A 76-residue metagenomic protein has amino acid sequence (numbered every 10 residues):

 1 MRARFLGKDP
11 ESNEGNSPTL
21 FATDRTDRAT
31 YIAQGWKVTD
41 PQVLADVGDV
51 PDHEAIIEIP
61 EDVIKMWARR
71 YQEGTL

Functional and structural regions predicted by a protein language model:
M1-L6, D27-Y31, W67: N-terminal start-of-chain detector that recognizes signal peptides and the immediate post-cleavage beginning
M1-S17: Short, charged/polar N-terminal "headpieces" of proteins
R4-G7, F21, Q34, E58: Residues in well-ordered beta-strands of folded domains
P10, K37, V63: A broadly conserved detector of short glycine/acidic/proline-rich loop/turn motifs that flank catalytic sites and bind
S12, T26-D27, K65, R70: A generic structural micro-environment signature that highlights single residues at secondary-structure boundaries
E14-E54: A short, structured beta-strand/loop element
G48-L76: C-terminal structural segments of small proteins and small subunits
